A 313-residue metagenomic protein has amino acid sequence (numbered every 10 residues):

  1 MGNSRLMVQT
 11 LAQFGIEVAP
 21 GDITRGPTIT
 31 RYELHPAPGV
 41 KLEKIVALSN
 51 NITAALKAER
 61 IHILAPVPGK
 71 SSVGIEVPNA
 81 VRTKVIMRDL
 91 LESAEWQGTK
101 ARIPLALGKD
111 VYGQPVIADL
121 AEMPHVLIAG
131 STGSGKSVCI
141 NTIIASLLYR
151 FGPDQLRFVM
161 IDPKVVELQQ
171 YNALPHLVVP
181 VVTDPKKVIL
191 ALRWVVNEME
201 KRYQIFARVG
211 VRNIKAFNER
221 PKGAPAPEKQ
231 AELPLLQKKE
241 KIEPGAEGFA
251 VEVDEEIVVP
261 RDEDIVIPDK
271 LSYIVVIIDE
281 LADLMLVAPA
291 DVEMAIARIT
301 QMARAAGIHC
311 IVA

Functional and structural regions predicted by a protein language model:
M1-H125, A129-S134, T142, L174: Primarily NTPase-proximal linker/entry elements flanking Walker-type ATP/GTP-binding cores
V18, V67-S72, E76, E95-A226 (+3 more regions): P-loop NTPase catalytic phosphate-binding loop
K229, D254: Low-complexity, rRNA-contacting terminal tracts
E256-E263: Conserved RecA-like ASCE ATPase "motif II neighborhood" in helicase/translocase motors
